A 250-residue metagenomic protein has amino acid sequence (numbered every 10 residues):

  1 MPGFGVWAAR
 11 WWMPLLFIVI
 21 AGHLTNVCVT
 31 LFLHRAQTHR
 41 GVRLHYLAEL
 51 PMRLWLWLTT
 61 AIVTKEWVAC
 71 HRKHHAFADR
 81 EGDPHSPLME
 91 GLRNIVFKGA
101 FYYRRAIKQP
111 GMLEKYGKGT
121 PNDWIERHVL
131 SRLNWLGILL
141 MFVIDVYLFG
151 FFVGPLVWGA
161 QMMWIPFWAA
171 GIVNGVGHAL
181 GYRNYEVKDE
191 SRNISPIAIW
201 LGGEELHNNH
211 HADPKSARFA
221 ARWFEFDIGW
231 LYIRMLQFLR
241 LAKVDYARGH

Functional and structural regions predicted by a protein language model:
M1-I172, V176, S216-H250: Non-catalytic, topology-defining segments of multipass membrane proteins
G117-W124, L180-L206, H210-D213: Active-site-proximal inter-transmembrane loops
